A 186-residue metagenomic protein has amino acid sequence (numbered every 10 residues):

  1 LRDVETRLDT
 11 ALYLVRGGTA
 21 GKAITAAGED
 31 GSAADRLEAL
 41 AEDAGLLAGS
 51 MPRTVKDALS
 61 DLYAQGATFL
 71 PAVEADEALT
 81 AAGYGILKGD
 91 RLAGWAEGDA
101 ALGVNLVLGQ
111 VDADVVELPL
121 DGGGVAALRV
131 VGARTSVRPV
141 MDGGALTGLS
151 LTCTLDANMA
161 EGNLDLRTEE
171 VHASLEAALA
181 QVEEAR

Functional and structural regions predicted by a protein language model:
L1-R186: A glycine-rich, acidic short-motif signal
